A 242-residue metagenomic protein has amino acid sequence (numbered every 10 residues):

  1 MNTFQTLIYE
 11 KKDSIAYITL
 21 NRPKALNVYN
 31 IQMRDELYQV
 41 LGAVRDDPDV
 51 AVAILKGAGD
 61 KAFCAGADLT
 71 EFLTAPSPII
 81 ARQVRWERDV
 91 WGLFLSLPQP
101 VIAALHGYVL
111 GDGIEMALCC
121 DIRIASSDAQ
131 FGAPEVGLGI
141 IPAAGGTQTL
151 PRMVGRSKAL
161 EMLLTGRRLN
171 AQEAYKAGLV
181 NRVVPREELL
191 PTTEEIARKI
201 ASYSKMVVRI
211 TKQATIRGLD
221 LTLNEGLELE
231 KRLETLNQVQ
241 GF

Functional and structural regions predicted by a protein language model:
M1-A16, D47-P48, D60, G166-Q172 (+2 more regions): C-terminal alpha-helix plus adjacent terminal tail
M1-K56, G92: Conserved CoA-thioester-binding segment of acyl-CoA-metabolizing enzymes
I15-T19, I54-K56, P76, I102-A104 (+1 more regions): Structural motif
I18, R22, L37, L55 (+6 more regions): Terminal peptide-recognition signature
M33-E36, Q83-W86, M116, L189 (+1 more regions): Hydrophobic alpha-helical membrane-association signature
R34, L69, E87, W91 (+4 more regions): A general structural signal for well-ordered alpha-helical segments in protein cores
G57-L93, V109, G139, T222: Glycine- (often His-adjacent) and acidic-residue-rich active-site loop that binds/positions the CoA thioester
G92-M206: Crotonase-fold acyl-CoA enzyme core
